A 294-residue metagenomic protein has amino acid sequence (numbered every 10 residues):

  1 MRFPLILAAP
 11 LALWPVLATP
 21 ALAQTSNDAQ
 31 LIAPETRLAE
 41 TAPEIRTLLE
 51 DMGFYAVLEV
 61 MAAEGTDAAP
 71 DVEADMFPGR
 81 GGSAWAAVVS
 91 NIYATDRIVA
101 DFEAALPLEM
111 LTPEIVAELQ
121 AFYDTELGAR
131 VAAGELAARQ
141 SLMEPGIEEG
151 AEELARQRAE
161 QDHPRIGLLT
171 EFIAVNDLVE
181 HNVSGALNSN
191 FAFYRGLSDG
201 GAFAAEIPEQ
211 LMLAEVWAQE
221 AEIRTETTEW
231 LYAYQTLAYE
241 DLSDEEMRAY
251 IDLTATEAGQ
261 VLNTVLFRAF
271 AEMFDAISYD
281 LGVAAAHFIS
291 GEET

Functional and structural regions predicted by a protein language model:
M1-A8: Bacterial N-terminal signal peptides that target proteins for export
A8-A18: Bacterial N-terminal signal peptides
T25-M143, L281: N-terminal Sec/ER secretory leader and immediately downstream segment of secreted/extracellular precursors
E40-P43, I98, P164, W230 (+1 more regions): Alpha-helix N-cap/N′ positions at the starts of helices
R46, A100, A104, A117 (+7 more regions): Solvent-exposed, polar/charged alpha-helical surfaces in well-ordered, non-transmembrane soluble domains, broadly
G134, R139-I147, A151-E153, R158 (+2 more regions): Outer-membrane beta-barrel domain signature
R139-E240: Extended amphipathic alpha-helical interaction segments
M212-L213, Q219-T294: A cross-kingdom marker for long, charged
